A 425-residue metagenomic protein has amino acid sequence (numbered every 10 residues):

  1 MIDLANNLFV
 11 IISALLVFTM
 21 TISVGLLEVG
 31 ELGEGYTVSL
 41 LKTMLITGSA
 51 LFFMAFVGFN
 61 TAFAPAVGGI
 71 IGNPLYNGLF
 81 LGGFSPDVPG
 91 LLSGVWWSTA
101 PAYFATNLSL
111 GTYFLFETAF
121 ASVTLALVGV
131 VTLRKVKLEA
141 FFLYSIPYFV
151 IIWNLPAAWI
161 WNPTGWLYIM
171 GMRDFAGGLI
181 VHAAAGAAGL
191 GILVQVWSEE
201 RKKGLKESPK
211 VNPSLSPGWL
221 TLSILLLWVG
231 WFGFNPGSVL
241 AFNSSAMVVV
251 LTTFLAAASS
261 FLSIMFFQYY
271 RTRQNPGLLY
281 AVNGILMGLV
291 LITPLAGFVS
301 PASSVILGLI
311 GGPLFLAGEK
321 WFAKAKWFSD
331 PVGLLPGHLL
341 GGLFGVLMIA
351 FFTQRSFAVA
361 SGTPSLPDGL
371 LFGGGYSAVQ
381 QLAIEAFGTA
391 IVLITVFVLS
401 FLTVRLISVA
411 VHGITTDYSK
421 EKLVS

Functional and structural regions predicted by a protein language model:
M1-S425: Glycine- and aromatic-enriched membrane alpha-helices
